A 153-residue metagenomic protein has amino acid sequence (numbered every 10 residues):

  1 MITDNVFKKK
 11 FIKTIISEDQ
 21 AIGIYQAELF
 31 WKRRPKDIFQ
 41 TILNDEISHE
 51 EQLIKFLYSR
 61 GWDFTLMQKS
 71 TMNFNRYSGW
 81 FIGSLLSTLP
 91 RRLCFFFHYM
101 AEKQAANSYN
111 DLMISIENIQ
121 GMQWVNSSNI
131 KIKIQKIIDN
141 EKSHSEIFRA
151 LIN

Functional and structural regions predicted by a protein language model:
M1-N153: Non-heme di-metal
